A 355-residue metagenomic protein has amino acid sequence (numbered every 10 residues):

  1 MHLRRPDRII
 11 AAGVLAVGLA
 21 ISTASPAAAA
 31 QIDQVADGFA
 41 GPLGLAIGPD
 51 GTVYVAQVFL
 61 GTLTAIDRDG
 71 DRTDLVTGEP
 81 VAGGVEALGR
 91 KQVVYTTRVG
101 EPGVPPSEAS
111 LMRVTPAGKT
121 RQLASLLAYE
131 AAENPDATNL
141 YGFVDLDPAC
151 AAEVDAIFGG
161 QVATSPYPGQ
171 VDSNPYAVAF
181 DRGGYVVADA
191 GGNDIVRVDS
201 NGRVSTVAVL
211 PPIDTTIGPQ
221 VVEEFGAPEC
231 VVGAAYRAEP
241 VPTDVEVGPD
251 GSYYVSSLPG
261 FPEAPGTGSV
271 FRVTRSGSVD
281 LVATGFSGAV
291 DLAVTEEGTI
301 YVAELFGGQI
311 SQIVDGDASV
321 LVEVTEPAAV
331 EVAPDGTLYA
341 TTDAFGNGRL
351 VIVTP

Functional and structural regions predicted by a protein language model:
M1-A29: Secretory targeting and sorting signals
A28-P355: Extracellular beta-propeller repeat domains
